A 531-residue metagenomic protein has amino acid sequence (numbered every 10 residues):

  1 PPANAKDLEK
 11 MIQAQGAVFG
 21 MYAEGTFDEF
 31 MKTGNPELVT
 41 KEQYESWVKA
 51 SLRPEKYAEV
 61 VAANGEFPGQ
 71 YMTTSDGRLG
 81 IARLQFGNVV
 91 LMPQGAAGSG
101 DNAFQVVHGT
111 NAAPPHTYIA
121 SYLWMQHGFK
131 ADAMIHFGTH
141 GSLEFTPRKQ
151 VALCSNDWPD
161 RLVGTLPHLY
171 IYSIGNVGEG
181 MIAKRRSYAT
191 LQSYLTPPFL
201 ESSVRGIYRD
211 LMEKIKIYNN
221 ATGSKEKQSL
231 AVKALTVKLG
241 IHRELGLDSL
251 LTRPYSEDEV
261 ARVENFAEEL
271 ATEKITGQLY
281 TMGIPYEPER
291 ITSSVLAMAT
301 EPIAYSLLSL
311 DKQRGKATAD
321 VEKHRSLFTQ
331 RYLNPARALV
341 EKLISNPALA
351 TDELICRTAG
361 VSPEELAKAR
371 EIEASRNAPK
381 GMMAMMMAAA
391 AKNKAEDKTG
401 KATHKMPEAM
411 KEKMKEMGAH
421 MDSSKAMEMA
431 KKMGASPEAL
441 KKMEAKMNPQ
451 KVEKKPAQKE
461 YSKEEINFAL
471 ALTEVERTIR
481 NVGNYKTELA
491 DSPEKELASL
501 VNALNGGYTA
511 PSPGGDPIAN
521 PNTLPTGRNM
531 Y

Functional and structural regions predicted by a protein language model:
P1-Y531: Ligand/cofactor-recognition surfaces for anionic moieties
